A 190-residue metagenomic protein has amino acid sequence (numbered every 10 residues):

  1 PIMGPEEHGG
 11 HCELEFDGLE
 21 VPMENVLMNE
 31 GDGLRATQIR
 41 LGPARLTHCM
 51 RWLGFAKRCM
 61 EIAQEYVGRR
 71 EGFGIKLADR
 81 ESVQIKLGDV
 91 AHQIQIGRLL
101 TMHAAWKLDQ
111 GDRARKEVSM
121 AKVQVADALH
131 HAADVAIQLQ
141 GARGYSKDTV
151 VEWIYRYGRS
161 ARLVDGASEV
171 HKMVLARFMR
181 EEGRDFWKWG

Functional and structural regions predicted by a protein language model:
P1-E65, I75, S168-M173, R177-G190: FAD-binding core of flavoproteins
I2, E24-L41, Y66-R80, A104 (+1 more regions): Conserved catalytic-core motifs characterized by acidic clusters
G9-H11, G31, P43, S82 (+4 more regions): Active-site lining segments that contact anionic ligands and/or coordinate catalytic metals
Q64-A78, A91-Q124, I137-Y145: C-terminal helix-coil-helix/basic helical segment that borders enzyme active sites and/or dimer interfaces and provides
S119-G190: Alpha-helix capping/hinge segments and adjacent helical runs
